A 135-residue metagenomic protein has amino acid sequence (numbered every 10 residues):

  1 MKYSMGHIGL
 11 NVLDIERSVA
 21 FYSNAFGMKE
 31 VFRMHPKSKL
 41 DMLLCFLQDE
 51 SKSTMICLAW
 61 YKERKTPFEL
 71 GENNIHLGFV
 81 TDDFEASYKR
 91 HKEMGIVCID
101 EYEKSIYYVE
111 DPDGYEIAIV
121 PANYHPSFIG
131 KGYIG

Functional and structural regions predicted by a protein language model:
M1, R33, Y88-G135: Vicinal oxygen chelate
M1-V19, I75-L77, N123-G135: N-terminal beta-strand motif that seeds the catalytic metal site of vicinal oxygen chelate
K2, G9-S53: Core segments of cupin and vicinal oxygen chelate
S4-L13, C45-E50, T66-R90, S105-E110 (+1 more regions): Vicinal oxygen chelate
G6, K37-T54, E63-P67, K104 (+1 more regions): Amphipathic alpha-helical "stalk" segments
R17-A20, N24, E85-E93: Replace "anionic and nucleotidyl ligands
A20-Y22, Y61-T66: Short amphipathic alpha-helical segments, especially helix-boundary/capping motifs
